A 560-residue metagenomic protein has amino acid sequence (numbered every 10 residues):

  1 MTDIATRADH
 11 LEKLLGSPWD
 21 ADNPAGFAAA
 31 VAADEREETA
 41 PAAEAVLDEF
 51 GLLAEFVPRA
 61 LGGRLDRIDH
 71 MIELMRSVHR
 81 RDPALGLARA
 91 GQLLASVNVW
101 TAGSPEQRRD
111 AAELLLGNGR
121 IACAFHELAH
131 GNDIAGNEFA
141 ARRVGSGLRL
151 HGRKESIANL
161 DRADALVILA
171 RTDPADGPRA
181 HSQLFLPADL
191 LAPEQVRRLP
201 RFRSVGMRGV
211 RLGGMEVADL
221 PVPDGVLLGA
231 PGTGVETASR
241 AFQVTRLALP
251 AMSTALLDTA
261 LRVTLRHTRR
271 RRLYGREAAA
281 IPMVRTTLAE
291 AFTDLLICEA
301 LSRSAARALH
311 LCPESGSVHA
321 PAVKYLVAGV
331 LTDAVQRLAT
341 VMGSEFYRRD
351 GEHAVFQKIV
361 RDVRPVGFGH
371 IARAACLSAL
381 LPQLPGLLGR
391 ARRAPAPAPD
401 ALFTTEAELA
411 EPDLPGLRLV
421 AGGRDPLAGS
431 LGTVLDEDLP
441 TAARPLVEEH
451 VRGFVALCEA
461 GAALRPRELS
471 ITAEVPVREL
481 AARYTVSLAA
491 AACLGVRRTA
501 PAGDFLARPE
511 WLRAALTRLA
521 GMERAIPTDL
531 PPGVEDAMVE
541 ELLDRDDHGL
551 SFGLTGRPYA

Functional and structural regions predicted by a protein language model:
M1-A90, D110, L417-T472, A481 (+4 more regions): Amphipathic, small/basic residue-rich leader segments at the start of a protein or domain
E55, G117-H126: A short, Trp-centered hydrophobic/proline-enriched beta-strand micro-motif
G86-E106, G131, G147, R269: N-terminal glycine-rich flavin-associated loop
A140-A141: A structural signal for short hydrophobic beta-strand segments in well-ordered beta-sheet cores
R153-R197: A short core secondary-structure module
S204-D294, L402-L488, A492: Glycine-rich beta->alpha junctions and the first turn(s) of the following alpha-helix
T268-G275, S302-C312, V341, D438 (+2 more regions): Secondary-structure edge/capping motif, primarily at the C-terminal ends of alpha-helices and the immediately following
A305-P399: Extended amphipathic alpha-helical segments with heptad-repeat/coiled-coil character used for oligomerization, fusion
